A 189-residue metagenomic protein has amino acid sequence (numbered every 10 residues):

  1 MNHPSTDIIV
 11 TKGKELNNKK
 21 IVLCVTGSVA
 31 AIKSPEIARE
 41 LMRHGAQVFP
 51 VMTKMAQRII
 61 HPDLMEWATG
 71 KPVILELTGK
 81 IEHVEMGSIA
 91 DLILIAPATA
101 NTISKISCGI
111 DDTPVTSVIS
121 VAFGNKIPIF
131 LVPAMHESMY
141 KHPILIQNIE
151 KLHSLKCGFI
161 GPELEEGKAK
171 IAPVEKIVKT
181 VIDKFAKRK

Functional and structural regions predicted by a protein language model:
M1-F130, H136-K189: A cross-family phosphate/adenosyl-ligand binding-site feature
